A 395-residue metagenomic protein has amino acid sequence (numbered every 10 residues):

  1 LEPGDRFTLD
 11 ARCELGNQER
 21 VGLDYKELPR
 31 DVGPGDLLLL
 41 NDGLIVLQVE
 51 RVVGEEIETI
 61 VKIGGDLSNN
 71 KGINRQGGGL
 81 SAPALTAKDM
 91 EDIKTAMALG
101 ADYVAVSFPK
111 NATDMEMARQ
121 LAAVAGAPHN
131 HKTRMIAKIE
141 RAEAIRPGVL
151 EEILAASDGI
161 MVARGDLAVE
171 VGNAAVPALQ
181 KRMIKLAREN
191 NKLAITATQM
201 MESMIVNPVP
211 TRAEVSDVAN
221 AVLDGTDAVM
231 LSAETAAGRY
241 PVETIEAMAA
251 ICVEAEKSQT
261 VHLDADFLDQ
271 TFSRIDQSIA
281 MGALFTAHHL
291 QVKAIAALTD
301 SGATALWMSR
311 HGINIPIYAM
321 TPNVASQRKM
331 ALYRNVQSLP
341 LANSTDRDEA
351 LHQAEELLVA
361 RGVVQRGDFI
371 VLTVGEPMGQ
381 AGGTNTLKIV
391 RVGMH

Functional and structural regions predicted by a protein language model:
L1-H395: Non-catalytic helical/linker scaffolds that mediate oligomerization, partner binding, and domain coupling around large
